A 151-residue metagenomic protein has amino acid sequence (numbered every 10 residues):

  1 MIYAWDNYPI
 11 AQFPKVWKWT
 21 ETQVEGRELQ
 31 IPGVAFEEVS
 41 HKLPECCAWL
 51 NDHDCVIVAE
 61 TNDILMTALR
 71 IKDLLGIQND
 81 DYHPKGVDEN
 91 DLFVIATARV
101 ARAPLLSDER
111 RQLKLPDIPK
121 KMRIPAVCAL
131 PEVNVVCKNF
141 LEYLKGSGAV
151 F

Functional and structural regions predicted by a protein language model:
M1-I31, E38-N51: Short, well-structured N-terminal submotif of metal-dependent ribonuclease cores
W5, R111-F151: Acidic, PIN/NYN-like endoribonuclease modules and their adjacent C-terminal/linker elements
K15, E45, F93, M122-A126 (+1 more regions): Short Gly/charged-rich anion-binding patches and loops
E28, D54, R99-R102, E132: Residue-level detector of structured alpha->beta connecting loops
Q30-G33, C128: Short internal beta-strands
C55-A59: Short, contiguous, well-structured surface segments enriched in hydrophobic/aromatic residues
N62-K120, A126: Active-site neighborhoods of divalent-metal-dependent phosphate/nucleic-acid chemistry enzymes
